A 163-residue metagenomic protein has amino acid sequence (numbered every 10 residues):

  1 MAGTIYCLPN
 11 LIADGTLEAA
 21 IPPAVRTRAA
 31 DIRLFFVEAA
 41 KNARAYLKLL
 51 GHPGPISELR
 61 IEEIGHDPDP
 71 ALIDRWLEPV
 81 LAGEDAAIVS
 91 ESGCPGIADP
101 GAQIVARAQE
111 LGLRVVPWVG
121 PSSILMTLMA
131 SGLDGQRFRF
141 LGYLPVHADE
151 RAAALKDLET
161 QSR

Functional and structural regions predicted by a protein language model:
M1-G15, A19, T27-D31, S122 (+1 more regions): Beta-strand/loop-alpha-helix module characteristic of Rossmann-like adenine-cofactor folds
M1-G65: Glycine-rich, flexible N-terminal cofactor/catalytic loop recognition
A20, I73-L81, D157-E159: Short amphipathic alpha-helix with an adjacent loop that forms part of the alpha/beta core around
A24, A71-W76, E150-A154: Short acidic active-site motifs
A24-D31, P79, Q103-L111, D157-L158: Catalytic-core regions built around general acid/base machinery
L47-L49, G65-E78: Short, structured surface patches at the beginning of a domain
E62-P70, Y143-A148: Conserved helicase motor
L81-L141: Short glycine-cluster motifs
